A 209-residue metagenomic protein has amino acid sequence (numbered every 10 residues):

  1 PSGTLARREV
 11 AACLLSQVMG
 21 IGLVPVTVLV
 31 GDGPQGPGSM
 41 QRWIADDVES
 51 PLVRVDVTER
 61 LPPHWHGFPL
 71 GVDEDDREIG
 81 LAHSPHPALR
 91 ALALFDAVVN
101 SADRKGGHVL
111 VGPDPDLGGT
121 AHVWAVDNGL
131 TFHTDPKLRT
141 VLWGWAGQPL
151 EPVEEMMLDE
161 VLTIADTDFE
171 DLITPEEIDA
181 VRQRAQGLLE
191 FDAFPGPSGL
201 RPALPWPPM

Functional and structural regions predicted by a protein language model:
P1-P63, F95-A102, P113, A121: Conserved ATP-binding subdomain of kinase catalytic cores across diverse folds
A6-R7, A93, A125, D192: Functionally constrained cores in energy, signaling, and assembly domains
I21, D46, V109, G147 (+1 more regions): Residue-level marker of positions within ordered structural domains that often coincide with functionally constrained
I21, L70-K137: Conserved kinase catalytic-core segment
G33-V98, G144-Q148, P152-D179: ATP-dependent phospho-/nucleotidyl transfer catalytic cores
G112-M209: C-terminal catalytic region of ATP-dependent kinase domains
